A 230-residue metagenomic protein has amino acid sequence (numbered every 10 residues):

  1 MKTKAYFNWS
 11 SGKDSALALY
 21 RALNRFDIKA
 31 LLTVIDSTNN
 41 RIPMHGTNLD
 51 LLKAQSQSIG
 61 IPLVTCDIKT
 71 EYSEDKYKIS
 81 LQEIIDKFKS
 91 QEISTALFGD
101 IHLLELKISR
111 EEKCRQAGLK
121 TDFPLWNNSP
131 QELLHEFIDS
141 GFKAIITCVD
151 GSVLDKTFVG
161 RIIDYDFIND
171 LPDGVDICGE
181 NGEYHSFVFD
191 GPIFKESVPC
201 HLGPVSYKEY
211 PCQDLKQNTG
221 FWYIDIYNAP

Functional and structural regions predicted by a protein language model:
M1-P230: Nucleotide-activated chemistry modules centered on ATP-dependent adenylation/adenylyltransferase
